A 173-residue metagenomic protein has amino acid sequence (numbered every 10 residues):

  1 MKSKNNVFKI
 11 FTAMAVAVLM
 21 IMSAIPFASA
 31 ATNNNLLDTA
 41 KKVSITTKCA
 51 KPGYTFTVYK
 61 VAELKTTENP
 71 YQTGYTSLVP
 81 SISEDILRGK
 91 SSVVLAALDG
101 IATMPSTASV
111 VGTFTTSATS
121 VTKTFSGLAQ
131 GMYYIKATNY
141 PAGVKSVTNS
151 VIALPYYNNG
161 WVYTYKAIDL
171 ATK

Functional and structural regions predicted by a protein language model:
K2-K173: Solvent-exposed loop/turn and edge beta-strand elements of beta-rich ligand-binding domains
